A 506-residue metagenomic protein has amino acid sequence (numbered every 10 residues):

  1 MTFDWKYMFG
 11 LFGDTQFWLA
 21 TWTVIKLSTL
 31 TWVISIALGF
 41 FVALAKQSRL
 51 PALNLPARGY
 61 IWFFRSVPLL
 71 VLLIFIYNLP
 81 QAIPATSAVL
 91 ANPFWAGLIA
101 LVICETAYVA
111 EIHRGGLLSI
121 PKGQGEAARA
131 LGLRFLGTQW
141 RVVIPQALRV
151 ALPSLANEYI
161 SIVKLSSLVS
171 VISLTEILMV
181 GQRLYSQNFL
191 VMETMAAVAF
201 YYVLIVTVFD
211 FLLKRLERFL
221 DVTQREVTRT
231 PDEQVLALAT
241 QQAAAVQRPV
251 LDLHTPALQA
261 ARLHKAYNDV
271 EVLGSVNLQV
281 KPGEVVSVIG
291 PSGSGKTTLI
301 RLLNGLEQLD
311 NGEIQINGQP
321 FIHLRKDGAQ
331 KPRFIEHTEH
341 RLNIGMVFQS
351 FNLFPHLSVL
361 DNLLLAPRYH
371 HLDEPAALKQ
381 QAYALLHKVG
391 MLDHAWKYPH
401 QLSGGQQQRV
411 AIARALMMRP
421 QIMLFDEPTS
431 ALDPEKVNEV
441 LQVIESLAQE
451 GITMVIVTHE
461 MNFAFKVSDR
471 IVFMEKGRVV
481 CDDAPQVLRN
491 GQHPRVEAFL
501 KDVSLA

Functional and structural regions predicted by a protein language model:
M1-E233: Transmembrane alpha-helices and adjacent helix-loop boundaries
N304: Helix-to-loop junction immediately C-terminal to a conserved catalytic motif
K397-H400, M418, E450: Conserved signature/switch motifs of ABC ATPase nucleotide-binding domains
M423-D426: Catalytic Walker B motif of ABC-type/P-loop ATPase nucleotide-binding domains
T458-H459: H-loop/switch region of ABC-family ATPase nucleotide-binding domains
A464-K466: A short, surface-exposed alpha-helical micro-motif characterized by mixed small hydrophobic and charged/polar residues
